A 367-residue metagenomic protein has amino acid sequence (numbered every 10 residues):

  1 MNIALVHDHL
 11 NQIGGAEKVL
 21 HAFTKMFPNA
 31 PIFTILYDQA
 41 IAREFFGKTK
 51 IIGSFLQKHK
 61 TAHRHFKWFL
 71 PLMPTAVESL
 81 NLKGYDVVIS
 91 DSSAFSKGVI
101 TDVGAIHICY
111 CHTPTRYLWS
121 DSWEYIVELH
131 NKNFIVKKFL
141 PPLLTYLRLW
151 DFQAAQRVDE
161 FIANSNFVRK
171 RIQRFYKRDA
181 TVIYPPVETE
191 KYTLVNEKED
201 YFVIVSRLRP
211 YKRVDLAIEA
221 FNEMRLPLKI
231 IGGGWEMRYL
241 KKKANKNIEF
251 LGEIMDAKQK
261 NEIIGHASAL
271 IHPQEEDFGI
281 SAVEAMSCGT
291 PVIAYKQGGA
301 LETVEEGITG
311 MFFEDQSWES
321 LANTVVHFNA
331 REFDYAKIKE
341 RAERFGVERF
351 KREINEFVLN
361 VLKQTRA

Functional and structural regions predicted by a protein language model:
M26-K97: Active-site donor-binding segments of glycosyltransferases and PAPS-dependent sulfotransferases
P141-T193: Donor nucleotide-sugar binding/catalytic pocket of nucleotide-sugar-dependent glycosyltransferases
V187, T193-K212, I218-K229: Conserved donor-binding/catalytic core segment of Leloir-type glycosyltransferases
R238-K258: Nucleotide-activated donor-binding/catalytic signature segment of Leloir-type glycosyltransferases, i.e., the conserved
E262-A267, I354: Short alpha-helical donor nucleotide-sugar binding micro-motif in glycosyltransferases
G265-D277, T290: Acidic donor-binding loop of glycosyltransferase active sites
L301-V326: Change "using UDP/GDP/dTDP sugars" to "using nucleotide sugars
Q316, A330-R366: A charged, aromatic-enriched C-terminal amphipathic alpha-helix characteristic of glycosyltransferases across folds
